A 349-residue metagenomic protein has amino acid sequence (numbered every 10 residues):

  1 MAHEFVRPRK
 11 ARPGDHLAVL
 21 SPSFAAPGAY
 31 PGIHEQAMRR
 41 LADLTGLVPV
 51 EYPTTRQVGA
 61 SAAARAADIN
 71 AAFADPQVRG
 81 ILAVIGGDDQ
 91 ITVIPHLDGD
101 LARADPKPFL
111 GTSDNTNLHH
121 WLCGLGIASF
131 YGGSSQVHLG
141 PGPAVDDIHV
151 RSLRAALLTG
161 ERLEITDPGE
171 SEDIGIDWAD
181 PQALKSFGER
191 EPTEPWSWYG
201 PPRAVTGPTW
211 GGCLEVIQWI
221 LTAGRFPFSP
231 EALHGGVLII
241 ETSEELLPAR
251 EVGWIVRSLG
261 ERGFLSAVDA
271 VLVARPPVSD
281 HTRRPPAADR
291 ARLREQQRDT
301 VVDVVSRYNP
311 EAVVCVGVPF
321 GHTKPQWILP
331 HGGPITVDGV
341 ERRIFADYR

Functional and structural regions predicted by a protein language model:
M1-Q77: ATP/NTP phosphate-donor binding region
P22, A29-A37, S197-I240, E245: Conserved beta-alpha junction segments in alpha/beta enzyme cores
Q77, A102-P108, I127, V268-D269 (+1 more regions): A short helix->loop->beta-strand "cap" motif at the edges of active sites that frequently abuts
L82-I91, T112: N-terminal glycine-rich "phosphate-gripper" loop used for MgATP/nucleotide binding and carboxylate activation
L97-G124, A128-V137: Short, acidic/small-residue loops that bind anionic groups at enzyme active sites
Y131-E215: Conserved anion/nucleotide-ligand pocket segment
T222-Q296: Internal helical hairpin/lid segments
D269-R349: ATP/nucleoside-binding phosphotransfer catalytic cores, i.e., glycine-rich phosphate-binding loops
